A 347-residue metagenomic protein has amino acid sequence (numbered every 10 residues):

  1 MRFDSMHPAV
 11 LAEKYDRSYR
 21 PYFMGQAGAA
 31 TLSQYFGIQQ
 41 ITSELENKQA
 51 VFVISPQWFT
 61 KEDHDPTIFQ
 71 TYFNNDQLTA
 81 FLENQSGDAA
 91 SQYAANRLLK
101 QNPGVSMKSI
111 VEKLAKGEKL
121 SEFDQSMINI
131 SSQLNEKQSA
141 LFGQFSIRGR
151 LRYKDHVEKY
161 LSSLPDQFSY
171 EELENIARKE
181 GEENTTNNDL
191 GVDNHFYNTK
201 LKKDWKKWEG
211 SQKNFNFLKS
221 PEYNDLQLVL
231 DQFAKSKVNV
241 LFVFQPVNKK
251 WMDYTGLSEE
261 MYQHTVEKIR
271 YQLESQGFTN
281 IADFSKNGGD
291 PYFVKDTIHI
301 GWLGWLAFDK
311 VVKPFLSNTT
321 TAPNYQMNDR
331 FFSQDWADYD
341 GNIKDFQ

Functional and structural regions predicted by a protein language model:
R2-S91: Membrane-embedded segments
D4-A9, T31-Q39, N75, K219-Q227 (+2 more regions): Well-ordered, non-membrane alpha-helical segments in soluble/globular domains
V10-Y15, I38-L45, V229-F233, V266-L273 (+3 more regions): Hydrophobic, Leu/Ile/Phe/Ala-enriched alpha-helical segments that form helix-helix packing faces
E13-K14, W208-S211, L218-Y292: Extended hydrophobic/aromatic segments used for targeting, binding, or gating
S18, T79-L226, A234, D329-Q347: Secreted/periplasmic serine-hydrolase-like ester/acetyl group-modifying domain
F23-A27, E260-M261, E267-Q347: C-terminal regions of proteins
E46-I68, S86-A95, V111-K119, G304-Q326: Extended, charge-rich low-complexity interaction segments
F52-Q57, Y197-D204, V243-N248, F284-K286: Short loop/turn segments at strand-loop or loop-helix junctions that form parts of catalytic or ligand-binding pockets
